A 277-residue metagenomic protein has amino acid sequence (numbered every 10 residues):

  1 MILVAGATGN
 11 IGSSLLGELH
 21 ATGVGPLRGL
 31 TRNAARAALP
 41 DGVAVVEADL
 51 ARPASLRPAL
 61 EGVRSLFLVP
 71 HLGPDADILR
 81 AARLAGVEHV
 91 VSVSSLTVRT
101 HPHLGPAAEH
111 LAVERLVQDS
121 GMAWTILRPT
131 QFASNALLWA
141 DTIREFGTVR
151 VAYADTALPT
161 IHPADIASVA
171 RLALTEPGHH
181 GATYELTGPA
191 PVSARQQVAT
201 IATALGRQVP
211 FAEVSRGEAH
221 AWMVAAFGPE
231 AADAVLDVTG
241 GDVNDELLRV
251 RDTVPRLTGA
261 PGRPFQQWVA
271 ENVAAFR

Functional and structural regions predicted by a protein language model:
M1-P40, A51-V63, G73-H89, L96-P210 (+5 more regions): Oxidoreductase cofactor-interface core, primarily capturing Rossmann-like NAD(P)-dependent enzymes
A44-E47: Conserved SAM-binding strand-loop segment of SAM-dependent methyltransferases
G217-R277: A hydrophobic C-terminal alpha-helical subdomain
